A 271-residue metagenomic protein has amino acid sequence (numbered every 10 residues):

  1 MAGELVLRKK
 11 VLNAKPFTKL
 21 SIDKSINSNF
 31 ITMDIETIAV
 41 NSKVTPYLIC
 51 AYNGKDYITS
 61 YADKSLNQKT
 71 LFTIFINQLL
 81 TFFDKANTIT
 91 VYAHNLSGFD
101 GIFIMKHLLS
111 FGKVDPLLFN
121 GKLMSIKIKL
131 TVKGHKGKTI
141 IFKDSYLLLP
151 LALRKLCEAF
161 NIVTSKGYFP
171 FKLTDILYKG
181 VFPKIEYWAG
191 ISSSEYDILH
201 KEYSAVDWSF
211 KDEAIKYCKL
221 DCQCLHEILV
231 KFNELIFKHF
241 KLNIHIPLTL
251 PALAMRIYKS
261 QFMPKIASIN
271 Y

Functional and structural regions predicted by a protein language model:
M1-Y271: Metal-dependent nucleotidyl/phosphoryl-transfer cores and adjacent nucleic-acid-binding surfaces
